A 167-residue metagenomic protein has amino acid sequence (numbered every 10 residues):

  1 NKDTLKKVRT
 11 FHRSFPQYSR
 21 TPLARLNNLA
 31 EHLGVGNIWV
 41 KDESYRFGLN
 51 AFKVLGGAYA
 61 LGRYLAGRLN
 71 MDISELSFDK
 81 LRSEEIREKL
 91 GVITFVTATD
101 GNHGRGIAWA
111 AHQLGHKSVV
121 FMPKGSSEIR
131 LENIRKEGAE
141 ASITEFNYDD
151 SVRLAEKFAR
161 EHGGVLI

Functional and structural regions predicted by a protein language model:
N1-I167: PLP-dependent amino-acid enzyme catalytic core
